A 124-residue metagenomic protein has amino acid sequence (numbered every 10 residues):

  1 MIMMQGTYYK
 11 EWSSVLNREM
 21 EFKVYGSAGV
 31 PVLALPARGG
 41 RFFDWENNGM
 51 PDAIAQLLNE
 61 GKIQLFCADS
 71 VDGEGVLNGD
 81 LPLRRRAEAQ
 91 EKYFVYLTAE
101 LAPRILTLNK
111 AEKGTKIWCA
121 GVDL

Functional and structural regions predicted by a protein language model:
I2-L124: Non-catalytic cap/lid and distal C-terminal segments of serine-dependent acyl enzymes
